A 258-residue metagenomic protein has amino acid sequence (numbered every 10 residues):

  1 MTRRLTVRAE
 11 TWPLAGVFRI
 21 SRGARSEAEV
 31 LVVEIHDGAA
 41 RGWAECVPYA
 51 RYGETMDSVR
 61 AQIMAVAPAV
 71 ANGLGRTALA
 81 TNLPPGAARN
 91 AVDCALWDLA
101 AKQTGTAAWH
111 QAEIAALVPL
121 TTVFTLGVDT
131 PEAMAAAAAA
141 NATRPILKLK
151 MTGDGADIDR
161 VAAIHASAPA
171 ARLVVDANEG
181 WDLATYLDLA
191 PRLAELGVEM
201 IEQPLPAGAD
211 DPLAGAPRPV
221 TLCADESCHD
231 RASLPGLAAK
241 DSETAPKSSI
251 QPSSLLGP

Functional and structural regions predicted by a protein language model:
M1-L173, N178-L187, P191-E195: N-terminal capping/lid subdomain adjacent to the active-site entrance of alpha/beta enzymes
L149-P258: Catalytic core of soluble alpha/beta enzymes
